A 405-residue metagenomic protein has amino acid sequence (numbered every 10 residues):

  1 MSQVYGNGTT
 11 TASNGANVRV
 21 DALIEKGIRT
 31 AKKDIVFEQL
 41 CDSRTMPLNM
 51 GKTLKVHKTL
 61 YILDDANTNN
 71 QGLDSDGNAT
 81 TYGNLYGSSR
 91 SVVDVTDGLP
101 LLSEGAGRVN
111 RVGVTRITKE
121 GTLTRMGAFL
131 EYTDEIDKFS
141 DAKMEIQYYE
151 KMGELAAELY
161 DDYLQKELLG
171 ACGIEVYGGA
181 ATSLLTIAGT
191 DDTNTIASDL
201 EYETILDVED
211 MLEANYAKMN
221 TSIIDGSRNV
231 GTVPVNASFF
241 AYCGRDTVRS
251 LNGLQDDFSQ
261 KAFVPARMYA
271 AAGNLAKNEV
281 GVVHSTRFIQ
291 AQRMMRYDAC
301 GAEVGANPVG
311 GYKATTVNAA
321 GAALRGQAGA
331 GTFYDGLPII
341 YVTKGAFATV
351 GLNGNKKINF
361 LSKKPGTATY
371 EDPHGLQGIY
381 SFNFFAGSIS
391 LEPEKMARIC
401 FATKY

Functional and structural regions predicted by a protein language model:
S2-L40, L184-G226, N236-Y242, D246-Y405: Sequence/fold signature of self-assembling virion shell proteins
D42-A128: Assembly/oligomerization interface modules of large self-assembling protein complexes
M46, R116, E135-I146, E150 (+5 more regions): Short, charged/polar micro-motifs that form catalytic or ligand-binding hotspots
V56, E150, E154, D162 (+4 more regions): Hydrophobic alpha-helical segments involved in membrane association or supramolecular assembly
L60, D134-I136, M152, C243-T247 (+1 more regions): Short, flexible loop/turn elements at secondary-structure junctions
L73-N78, I146-E154, F258-A262: Amphipathic alpha-helical scaffolding segments
R111-S140, A346, V350-K356: Short acidic, glycine/tyrosine-flanked loop/strand segments centered on an H-E-D-like triad
I136-D225: Alpha-helical scaffold segments that mediate packing/assembly in large oligomeric complexes
